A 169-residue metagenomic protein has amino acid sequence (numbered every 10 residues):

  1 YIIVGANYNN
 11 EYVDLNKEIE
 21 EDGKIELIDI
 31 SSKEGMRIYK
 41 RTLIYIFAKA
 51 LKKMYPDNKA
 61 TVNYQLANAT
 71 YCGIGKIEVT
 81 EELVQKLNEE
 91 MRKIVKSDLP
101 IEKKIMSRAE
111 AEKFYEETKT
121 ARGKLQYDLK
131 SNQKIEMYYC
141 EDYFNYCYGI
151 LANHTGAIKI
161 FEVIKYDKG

Functional and structural regions predicted by a protein language model:
I2-Y8, N16-I38, A50, K59-G169: Auxiliary tRNA-acceptor-end handling modules of aminoacyl-tRNA synthetases
M54-Y55: Alpha-helix C-terminal capping segments
